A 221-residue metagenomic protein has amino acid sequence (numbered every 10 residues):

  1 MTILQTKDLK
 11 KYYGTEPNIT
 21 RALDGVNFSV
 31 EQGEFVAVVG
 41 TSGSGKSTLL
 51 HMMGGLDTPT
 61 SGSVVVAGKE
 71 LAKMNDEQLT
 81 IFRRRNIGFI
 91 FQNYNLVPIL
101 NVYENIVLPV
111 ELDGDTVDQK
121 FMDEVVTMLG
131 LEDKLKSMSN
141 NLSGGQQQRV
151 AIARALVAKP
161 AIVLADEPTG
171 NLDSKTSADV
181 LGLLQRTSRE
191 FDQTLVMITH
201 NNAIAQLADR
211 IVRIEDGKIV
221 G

Functional and structural regions predicted by a protein language model:
T2-I214: ABC family nucleotide-binding domain
